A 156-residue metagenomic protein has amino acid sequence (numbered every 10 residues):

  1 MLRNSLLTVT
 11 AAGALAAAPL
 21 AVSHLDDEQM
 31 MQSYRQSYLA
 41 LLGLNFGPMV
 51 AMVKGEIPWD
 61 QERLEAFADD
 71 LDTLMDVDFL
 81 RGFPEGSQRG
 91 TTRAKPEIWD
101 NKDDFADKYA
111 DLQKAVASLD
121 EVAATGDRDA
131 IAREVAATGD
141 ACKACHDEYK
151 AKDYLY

Functional and structural regions predicted by a protein language model:
M1-T10: Bacterial N-terminal signal peptides that target proteins for export
A17-P19: N-terminal signal peptide c-region/cleavage motif recognized by signal peptidases
L25, Q29-Q61, E65-Y156: Sequence context surrounding c-type heme c attachment/ligation sites in exported
